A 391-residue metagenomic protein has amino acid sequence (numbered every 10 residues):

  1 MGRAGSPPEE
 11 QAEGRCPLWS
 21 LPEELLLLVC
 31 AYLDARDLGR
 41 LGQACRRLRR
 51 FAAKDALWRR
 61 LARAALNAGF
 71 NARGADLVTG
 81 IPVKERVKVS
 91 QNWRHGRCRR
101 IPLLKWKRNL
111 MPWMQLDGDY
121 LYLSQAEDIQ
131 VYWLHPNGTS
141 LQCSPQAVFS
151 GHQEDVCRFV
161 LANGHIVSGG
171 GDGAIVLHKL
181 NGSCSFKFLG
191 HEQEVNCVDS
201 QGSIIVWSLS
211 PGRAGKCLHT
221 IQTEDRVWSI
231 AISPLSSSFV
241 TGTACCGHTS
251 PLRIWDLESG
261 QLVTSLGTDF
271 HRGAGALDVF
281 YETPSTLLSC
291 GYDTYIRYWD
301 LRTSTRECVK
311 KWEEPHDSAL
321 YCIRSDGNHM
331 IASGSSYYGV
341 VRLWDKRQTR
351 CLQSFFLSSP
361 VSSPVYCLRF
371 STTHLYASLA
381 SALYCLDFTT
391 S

Functional and structural regions predicted by a protein language model:
G2-W19, E23-A31, A35-V148, D155: Intrinsically disordered, low-complexity acidic/Ser/Thr/Pro-rich linker and tail segments in large eukaryotic scaffolds
Y32, L41-R50, L61-G69, E192 (+4 more regions): Short amphipathic alpha-helical segments embedded in low-complexity Lys/Glu-rich regions
L38, G118-Y122, N163-V167, S185-F186 (+7 more regions): Structural hallmark of WD40 beta-propellers
R108-M114, Q153-V160, Q193-D199, E224-I232 (+3 more regions): Canonical WD40 repeat/beta-propeller blade segments in eukaryotic WD-repeat proteins
S124-A126, G170, T243, G247 (+3 more regions): Structural signature of WD-repeat beta-propellers
V131-Q146, V176-Q193, G202-V227, A231-S238 (+6 more regions): Per-blade loop-tip surfaces of WD-repeat and WD-like beta-propellers in eukaryotic adaptors/scaffolds
S318-L343: Loop/turn-rich, solvent-exposed surfaces of beta-rich toroidal or solenoidal domains
V365-S391: Blade-level signature of beta-propeller repeat domains, shared across WD40, Kelch, NHL, RCC1 and BNR/Asp-box propellers
